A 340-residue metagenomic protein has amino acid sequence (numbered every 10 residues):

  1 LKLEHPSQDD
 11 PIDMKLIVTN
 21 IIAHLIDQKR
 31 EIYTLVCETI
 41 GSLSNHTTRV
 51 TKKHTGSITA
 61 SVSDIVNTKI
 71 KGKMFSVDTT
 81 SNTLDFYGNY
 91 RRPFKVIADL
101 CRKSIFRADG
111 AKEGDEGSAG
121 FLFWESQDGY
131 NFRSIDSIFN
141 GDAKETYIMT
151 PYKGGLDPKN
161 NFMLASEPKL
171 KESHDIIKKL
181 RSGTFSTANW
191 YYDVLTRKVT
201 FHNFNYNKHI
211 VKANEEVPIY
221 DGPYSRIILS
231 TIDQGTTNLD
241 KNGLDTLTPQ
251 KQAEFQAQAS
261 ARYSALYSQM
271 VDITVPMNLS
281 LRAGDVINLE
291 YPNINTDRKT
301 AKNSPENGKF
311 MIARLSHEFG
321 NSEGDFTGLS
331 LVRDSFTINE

Functional and structural regions predicted by a protein language model:
L1, V18, L35-C37, F123 (+5 more regions): Hydrophobic beta-strand residues in large extracellular and virion-surface proteins
L1-M74, F86, C101: Surface-exposed cap/loop segments at beta↔alpha junctions
L3, D99-D109, N288-D297: Short regulatory "switch" loops immediately downstream of catalytic or recognition motifs within protein catalytic
E4-P6, I17-H24, E38-S42, D128 (+5 more regions): Solvent-exposed coil/turn segments that connect beta secondary-structure elements in extracytoplasmic/periplasmic
S7-D9, S42-H46, F139-D142, L279-D285 (+1 more regions): Short, surface-exposed beta-strand/loop "edge" segments at domain boundaries and coil↔beta transitions
I12-M14, E31-Y33, G117-A119, S126-D128 (+4 more regions): Envelope-exposed proteins and targeting segments
I32-T34, T39-G41, S76-K178: Short beta-strand-centered interaction patches in the first periplasmic/extracellular domains of large envelope
P151-E340: An acidic/polar, Gly/Ser/Thr-rich interaction patch typically located in mid-to-C-terminal regions of proteins
